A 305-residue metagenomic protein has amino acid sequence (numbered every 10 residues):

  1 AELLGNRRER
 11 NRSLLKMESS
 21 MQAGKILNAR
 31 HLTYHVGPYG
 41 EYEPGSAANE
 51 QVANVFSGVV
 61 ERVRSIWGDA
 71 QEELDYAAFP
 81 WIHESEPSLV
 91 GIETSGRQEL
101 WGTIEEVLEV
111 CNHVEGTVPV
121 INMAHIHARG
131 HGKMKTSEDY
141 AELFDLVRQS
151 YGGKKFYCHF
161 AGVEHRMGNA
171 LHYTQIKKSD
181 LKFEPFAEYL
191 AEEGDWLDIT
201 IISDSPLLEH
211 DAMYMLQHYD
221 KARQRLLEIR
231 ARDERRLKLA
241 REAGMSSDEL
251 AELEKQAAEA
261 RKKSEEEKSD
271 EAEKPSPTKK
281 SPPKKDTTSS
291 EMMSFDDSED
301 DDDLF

Functional and structural regions predicted by a protein language model:
E2-V120: Active-site acidic/histidine proton-transfer and metal-coordination neighborhood in alpha/beta enzyme cores
H113-M123, H127-F305: Histidine-acidic metal/acid-base catalytic patches
